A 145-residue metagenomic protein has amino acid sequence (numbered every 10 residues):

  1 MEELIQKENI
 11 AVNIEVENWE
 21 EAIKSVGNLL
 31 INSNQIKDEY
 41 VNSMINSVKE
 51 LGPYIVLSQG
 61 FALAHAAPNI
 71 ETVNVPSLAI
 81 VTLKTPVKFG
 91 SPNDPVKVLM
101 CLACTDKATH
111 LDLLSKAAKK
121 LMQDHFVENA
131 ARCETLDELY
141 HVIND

Functional and structural regions predicted by a protein language model:
M1-D145: Cytosolic covalent-transfer regions centered on His/Cys nucleophiles that carry phosphoryl or persulfide groups
